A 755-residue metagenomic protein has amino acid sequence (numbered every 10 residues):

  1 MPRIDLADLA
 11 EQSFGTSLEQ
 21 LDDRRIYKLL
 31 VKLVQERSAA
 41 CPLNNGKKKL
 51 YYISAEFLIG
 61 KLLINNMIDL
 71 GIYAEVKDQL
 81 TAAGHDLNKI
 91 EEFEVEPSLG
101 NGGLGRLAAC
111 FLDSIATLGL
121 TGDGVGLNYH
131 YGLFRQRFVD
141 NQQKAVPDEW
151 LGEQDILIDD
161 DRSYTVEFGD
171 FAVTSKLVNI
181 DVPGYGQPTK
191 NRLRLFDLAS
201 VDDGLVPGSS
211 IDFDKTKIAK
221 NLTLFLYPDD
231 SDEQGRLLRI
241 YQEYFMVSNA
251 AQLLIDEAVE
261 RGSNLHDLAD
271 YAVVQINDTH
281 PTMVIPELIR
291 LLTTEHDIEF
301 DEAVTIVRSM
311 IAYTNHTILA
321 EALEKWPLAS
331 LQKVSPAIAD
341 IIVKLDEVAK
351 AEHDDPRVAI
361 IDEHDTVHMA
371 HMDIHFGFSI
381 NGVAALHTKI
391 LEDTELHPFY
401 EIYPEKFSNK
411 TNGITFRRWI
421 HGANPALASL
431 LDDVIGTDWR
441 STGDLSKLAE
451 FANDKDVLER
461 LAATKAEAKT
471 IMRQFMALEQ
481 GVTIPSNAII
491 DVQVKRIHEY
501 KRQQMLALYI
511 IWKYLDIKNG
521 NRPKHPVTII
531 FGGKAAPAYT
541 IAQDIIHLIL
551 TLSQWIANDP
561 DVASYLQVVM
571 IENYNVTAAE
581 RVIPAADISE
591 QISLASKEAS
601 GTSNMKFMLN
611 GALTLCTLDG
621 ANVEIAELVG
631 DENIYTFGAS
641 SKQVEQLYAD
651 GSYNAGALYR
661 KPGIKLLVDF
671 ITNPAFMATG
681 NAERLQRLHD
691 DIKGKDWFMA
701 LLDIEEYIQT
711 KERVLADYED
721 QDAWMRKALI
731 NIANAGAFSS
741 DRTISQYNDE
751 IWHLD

Functional and structural regions predicted by a protein language model:
M1-D755: A conserved ligand/cofactor-binding region detector
